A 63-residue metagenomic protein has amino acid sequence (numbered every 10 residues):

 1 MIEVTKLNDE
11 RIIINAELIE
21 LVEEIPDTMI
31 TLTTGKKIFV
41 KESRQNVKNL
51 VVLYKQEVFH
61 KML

Functional and structural regions predicted by a protein language model:
M1-I13, E17-L63: Eukaryotic intrinsically disordered, low-complexity regulatory linkers and tails enriched in Ser/Thr/Pro
